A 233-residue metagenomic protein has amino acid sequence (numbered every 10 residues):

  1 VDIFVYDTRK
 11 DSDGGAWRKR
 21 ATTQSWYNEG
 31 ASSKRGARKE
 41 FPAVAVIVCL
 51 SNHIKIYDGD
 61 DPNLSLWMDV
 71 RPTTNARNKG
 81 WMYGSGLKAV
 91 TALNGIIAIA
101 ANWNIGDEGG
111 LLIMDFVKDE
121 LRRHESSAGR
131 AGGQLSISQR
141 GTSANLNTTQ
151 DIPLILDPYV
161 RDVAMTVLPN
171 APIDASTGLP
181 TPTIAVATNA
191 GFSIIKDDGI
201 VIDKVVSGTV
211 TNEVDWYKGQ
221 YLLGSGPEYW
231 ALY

Functional and structural regions predicted by a protein language model:
V1-P42, G80-N94, I152-P180, E213-G219: Structural signature of eukaryotic scaffold interfaces centered on beta-propeller domains
I3-R18, K55-I56, D60-Y83, V117-R161: Surface-exposed loop and turn segments in beta-propeller and other repeat-based domains that flank or scaffold
F4, V48-S51: Protein-protein interaction/assembly regions in multi-subunit complexes
V44-V48, G95-W103, P182-A187, Q220-G226: Short beta-strand elements that form the blades of beta-propeller/WD-repeat-like and other beta-sheet-rich scaffold
S51-N63, N104-D115, G191-K196, P227-Y233: Structural motif
S85-A101, I105, G109, M114-D119: Extended, well-ordered protein cores
V163-S207: Secondary-structure-rich domain cores
T166, A185-D197, N212-D215, Q220-S225 (+1 more regions): Mobile, glycine-rich extracellular loop/lid and propeptide segments that shape or gate substrate/ligand access
